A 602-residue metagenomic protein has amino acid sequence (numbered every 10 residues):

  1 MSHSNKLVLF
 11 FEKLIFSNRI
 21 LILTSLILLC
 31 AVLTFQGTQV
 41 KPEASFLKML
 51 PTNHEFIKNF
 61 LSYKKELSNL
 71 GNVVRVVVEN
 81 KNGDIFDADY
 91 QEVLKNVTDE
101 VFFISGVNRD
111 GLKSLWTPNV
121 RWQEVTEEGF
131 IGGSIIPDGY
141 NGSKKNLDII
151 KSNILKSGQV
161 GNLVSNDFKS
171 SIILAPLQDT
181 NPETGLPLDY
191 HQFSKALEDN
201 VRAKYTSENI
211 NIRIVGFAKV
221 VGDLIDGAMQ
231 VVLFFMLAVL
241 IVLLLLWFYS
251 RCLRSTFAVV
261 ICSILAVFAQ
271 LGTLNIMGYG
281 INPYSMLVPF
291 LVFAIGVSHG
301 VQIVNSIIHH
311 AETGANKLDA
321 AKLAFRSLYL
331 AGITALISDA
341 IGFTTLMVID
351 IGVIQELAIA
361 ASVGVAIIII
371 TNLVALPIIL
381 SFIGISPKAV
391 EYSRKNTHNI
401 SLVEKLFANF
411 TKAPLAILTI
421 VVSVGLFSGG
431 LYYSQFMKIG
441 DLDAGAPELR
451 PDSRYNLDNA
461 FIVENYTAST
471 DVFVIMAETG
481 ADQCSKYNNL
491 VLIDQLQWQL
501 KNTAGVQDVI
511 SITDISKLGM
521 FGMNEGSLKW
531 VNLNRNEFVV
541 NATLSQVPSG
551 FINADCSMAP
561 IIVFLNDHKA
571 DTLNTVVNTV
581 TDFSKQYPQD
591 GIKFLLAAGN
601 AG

Functional and structural regions predicted by a protein language model:
S2-P42, I378, Y392-D443, L457-A460: Signature of alpha-helical transmembrane segments and their immediate interfacial
L61, E92, Y140-L253, V491 (+1 more regions): Extracytoplasmic
E92, N96-I172, L177, D189-F193 (+2 more regions): Alpha-helical transmembrane helix bundles of large polytopic membrane transport and channel proteins
D226-I281, V348-G352: Interfacial segments of transmembrane alpha-helices in multi-pass membrane proteins
L243-W247, I264, G280-V301, T344 (+1 more regions): Hydrophobic transmembrane alpha-helices
I276, F293-N305, Y329-V348, V353-K395: Transmembrane alpha-helices and their membrane-interface boundaries in multi-pass membrane transporters and channels
H310-I337: Helix-loop junctions and hydrophobic alpha-helical segments within the transmembrane domains of large membrane
A408-F410, P414-N534: Juxtamembrane segments of multi-pass membrane proteins
